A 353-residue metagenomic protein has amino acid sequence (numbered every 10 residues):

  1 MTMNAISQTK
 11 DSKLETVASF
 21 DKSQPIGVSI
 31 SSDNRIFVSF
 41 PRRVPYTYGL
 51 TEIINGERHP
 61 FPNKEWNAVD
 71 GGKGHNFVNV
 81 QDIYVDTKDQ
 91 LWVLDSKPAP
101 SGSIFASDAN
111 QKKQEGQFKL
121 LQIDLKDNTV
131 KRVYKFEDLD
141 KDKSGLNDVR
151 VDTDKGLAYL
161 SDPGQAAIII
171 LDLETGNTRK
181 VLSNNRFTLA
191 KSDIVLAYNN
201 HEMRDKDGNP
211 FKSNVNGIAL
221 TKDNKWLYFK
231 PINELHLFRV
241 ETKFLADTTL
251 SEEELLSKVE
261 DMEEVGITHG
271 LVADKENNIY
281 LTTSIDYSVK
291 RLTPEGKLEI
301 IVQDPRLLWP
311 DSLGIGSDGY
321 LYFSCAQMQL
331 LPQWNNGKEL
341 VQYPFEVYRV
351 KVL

Functional and structural regions predicted by a protein language model:
E15-Y48: Beta-strand-rich domains and repeat architectures in extracellular enzymes and scaffolds, especially beta-propellers
D21-D33, G71-L94, L139-A158, T188-W226 (+3 more regions): Beta-rich, blade/repeat-based domains predominating in secreted/periplasmic proteins but also intracellular
Q24, N55-I104, D108-E115, R132-D140: Blade-loop segments of beta-propeller domains
F37-W66, Q111-Q114, I123-L125: Beta-propeller domains
V38-V44, V85-D86, V93-K97, Y159-G164 (+5 more regions): Conserved beta-strand positions in repeat-built beta-propeller and related beta-rich domains
L50-G56, Q114-N128, L171, G176 (+1 more regions): Beta-propeller blade signature
R58-N67, K131-K135, R179-I194, D247-E260 (+1 more regions): Beta-propeller fold detector
L173-T178, R186-F187, R239-L250, V352-L353: Short loop/turn segments immediately following beta-strands, especially the blade-tip and inter-blade linker loops
